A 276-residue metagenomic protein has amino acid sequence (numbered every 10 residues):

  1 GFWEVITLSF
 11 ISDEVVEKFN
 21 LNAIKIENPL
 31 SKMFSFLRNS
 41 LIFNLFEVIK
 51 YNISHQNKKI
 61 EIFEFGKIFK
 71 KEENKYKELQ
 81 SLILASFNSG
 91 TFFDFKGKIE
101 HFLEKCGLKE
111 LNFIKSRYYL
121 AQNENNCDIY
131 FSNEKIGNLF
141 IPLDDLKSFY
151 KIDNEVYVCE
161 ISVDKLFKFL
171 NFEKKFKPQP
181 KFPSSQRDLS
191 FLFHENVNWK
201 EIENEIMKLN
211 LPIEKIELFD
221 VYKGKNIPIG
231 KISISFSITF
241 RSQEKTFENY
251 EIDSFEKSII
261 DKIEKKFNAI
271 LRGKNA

Functional and structural regions predicted by a protein language model:
G1-K58, R187, T239-R241, E251-A276: Extended, well-folded interaction surfaces typified by the phenylalanyl-tRNA synthetase beta subunit core
F2, S31, K50-Y51, K70 (+4 more regions): Residue-level marker of positions within ordered structural domains that often coincide with functionally constrained
W3-I6, F10-D13, N39-I83, E160-F172 (+1 more regions): Conserved alpha/beta core surface patches that mediate binding of polyanionic ligands
T7, F93-A276: A carboxyl-terminal module marker
K18-N20, L37, Q56-K59, K75-L79 (+4 more regions): Short glycine/proline-enriched turns and hinge-like loops at secondary-structure junctions
N22-E27, F65-S89, P178-D188, S233-T239: Residues forming anionic-ligand binding surfaces in small-molecule and nucleic-acid pockets of primarily soluble enzymes
S31-N39, H55, N74, A85-F92 (+4 more regions): Hydrophobic alpha-helical scaffolding
I53-Q56, I62, I68-K75, F87-F113: Long hydrophobic segments that form regular secondary structure
